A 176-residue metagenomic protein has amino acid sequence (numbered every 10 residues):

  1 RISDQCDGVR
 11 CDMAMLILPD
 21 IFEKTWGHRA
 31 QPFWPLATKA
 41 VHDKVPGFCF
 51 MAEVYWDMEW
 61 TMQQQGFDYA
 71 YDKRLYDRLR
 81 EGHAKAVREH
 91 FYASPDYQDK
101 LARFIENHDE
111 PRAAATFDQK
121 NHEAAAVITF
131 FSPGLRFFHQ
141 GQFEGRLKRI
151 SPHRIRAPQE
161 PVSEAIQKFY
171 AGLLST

Functional and structural regions predicted by a protein language model:
R1-T176: Active-site and adjacent substrate-binding regions of carbohydrate-active enzymes
